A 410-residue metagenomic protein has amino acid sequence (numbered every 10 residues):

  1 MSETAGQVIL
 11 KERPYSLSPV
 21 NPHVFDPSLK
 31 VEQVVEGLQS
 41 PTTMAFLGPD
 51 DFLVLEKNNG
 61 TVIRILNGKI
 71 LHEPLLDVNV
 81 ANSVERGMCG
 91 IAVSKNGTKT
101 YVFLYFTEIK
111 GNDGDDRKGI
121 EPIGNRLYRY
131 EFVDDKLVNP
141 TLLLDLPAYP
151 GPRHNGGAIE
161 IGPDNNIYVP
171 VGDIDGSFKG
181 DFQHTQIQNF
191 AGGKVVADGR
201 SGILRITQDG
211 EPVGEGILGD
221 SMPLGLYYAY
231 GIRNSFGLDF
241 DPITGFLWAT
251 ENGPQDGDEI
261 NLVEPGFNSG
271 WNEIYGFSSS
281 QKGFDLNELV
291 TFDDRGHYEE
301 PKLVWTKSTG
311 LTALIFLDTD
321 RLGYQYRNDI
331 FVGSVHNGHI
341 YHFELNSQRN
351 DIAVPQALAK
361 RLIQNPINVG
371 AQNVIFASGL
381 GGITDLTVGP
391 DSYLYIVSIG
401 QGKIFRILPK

Functional and structural regions predicted by a protein language model:
M1-F178, G237-F240, G245-G253, K307-D351 (+1 more regions): Acidic, Gly/Ser/Thr-rich repeat motifs that build Ca2+-stabilized beta-propeller blades
S2-V24, R86-M88, D173-N373, K403: Beta-propeller domain segments
K30-E32, K69-H72, N139-T141, G193 (+3 more regions): Predominantly a core beta-strand signature of beta-propeller blades across repeat-based propeller domains
G37-P41, V84-M88, G199-R200, F277 (+1 more regions): Short coil-to-beta transitions that initiate beta-strands within beta-rich domains
Y128, L144, N261, N272 (+1 more regions): Residues in well-ordered beta-strands of folded domains
I367-V388: Short cationic/low-complexity microdomains
